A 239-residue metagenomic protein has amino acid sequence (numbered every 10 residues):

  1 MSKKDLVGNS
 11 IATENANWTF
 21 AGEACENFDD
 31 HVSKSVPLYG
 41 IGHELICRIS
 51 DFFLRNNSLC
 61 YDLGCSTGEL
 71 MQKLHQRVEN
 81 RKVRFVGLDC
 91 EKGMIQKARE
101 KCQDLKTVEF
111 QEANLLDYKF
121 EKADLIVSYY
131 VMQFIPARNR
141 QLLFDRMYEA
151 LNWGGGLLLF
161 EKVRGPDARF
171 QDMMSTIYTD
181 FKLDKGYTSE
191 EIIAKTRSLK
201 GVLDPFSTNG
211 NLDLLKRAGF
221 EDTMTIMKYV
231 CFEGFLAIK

Functional and structural regions predicted by a protein language model:
M1-N27: N-terminal, positively charged/glycine-rich alpha-helical extensions of SAM-dependent methyltransferases
G40-N56: Conserved alpha-helix/loop element of class I SAM-dependent methyltransferases that forms part of the SAM/SAH-binding
Y61, G68-L116: Class I SAM-dependent methyltransferase SAM/SAH-binding core
V127: A conserved beta-strand element that flanks and buttresses the S-adenosyl-L-methionine
Q141-W153: A short glycine-rich, Lys/Arg-flanked "PGG" loop and its adjoining helix->strand segment in the class I
G154-K162: Conserved beta-strand signature within the Rossmann-like core of class I S-adenosyl-L-methionine
V163-K216: C-terminal alpha-helical "lid/dimerization" subdomain adjacent to the S-adenosyl-L-methionine
A218-K239: Core SAM-dependent methyltransferase catalytic element
